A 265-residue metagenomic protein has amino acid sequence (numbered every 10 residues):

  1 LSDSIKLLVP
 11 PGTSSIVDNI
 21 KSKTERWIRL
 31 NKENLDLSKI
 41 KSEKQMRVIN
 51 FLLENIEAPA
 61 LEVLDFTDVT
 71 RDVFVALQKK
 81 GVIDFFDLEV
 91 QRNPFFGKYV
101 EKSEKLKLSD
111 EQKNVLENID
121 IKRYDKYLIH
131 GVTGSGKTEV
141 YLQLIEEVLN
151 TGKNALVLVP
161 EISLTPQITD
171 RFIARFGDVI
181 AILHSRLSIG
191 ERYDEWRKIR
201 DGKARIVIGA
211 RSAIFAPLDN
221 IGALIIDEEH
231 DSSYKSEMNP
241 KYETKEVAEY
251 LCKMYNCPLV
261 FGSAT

Functional and structural regions predicted by a protein language model:
L1-S263: Accessory, non-ATPase domains that flank or precede helicase/AAA+ motor cores in DNA-metabolism machines
